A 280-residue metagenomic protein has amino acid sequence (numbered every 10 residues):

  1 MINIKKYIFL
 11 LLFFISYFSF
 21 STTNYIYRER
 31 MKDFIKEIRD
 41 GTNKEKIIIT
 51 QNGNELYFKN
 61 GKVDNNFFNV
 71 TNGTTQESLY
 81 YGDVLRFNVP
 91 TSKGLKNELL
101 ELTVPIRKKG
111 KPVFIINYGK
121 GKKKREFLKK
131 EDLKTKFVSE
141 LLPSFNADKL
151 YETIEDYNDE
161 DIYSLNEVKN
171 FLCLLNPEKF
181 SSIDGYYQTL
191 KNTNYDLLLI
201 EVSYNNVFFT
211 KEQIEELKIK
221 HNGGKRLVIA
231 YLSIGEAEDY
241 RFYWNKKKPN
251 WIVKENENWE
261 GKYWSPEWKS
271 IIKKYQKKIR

Functional and structural regions predicted by a protein language model:
I4-L10: Sec-dependent signal peptide recognition, specifically the positively charged N-region followed immediately by
L11-F20: Hydrophobic h-region of N-terminal signal peptides that target proteins for export in Gram-negative bacteria
T22-R280: Glycan-processing catalytic domains of CAZymes
